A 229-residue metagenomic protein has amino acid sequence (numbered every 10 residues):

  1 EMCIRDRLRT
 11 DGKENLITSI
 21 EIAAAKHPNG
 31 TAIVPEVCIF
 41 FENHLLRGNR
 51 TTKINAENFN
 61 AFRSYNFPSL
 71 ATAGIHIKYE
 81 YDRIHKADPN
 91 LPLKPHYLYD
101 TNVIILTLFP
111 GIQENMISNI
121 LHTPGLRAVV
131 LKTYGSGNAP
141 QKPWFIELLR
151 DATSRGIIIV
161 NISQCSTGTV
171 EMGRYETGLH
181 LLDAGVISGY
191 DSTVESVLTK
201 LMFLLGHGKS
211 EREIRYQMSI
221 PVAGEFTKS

Functional and structural regions predicted by a protein language model:
M2-I4: Short, small-residue-biased leader/transition segments that mark boundaries at the very start of proteins
D6-N43, N49-R50: Short, glycine-/small-residue-rich phosphate/pyrophosphate-handling segment
D11-I17, A32, Y65, T101 (+5 more regions): Conserved active-site and cofactor/substrate-binding residues in soluble primary-metabolism enzymes
G12-I22, T52-F59, G178-D183: A glycine- and small-aliphatic-rich helix-loop capping segment at beta-alpha/alpha-beta transitions that lines
A32-E36, E42, Y99-V103, P124-R127 (+1 more regions): Short coil/turn connectors at secondary-structure junctions
I39-F41, R47, V130-L131, V160-S163: General beta-strand structural signal in soluble alpha/beta enzymes
R47-S136, Q141, P221, E225-S229: Accessory alpha-helical/coil subdomains and C-terminal extensions that flank or cap enzyme catalytic cores
T133-S229: C-terminal non-catalytic interaction/assembly regions of soluble proteins
